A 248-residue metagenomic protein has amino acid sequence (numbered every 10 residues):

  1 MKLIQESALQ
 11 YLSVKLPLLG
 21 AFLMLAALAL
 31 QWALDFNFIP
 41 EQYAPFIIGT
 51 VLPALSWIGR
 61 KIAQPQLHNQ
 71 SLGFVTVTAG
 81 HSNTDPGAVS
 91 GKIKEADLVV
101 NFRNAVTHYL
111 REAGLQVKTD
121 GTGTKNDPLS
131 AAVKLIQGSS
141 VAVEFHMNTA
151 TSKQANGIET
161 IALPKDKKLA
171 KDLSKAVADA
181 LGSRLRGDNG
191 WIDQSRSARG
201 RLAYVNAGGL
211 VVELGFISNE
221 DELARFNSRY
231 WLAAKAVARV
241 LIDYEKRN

Functional and structural regions predicted by a protein language model:
M1-S71: Cationic, hydrophobic amphipathic alpha-helical membrane-interacting segments
L18, I47, T78, D85 (+2 more regions): Short glycine/serine/threonine-biased micro-segments
F22, H81, P164: Residue-level signal for short, function-critical loop segments
Q70-V75, D243-R247: Intrinsically disordered, low-complexity, Pro/Ser/Thr/Asn/Gly/Ala-rich spacer/linker segments adjacent to signal
G73-S90: Catalytic-core environment of secreted peptidases
P86-N101: Glycine- and acidic-residue-enriched helix-capping/strand-helix junction motifs
D97-N248: Active-site-proximal helix/loop segments of hydrolytic enzymes
